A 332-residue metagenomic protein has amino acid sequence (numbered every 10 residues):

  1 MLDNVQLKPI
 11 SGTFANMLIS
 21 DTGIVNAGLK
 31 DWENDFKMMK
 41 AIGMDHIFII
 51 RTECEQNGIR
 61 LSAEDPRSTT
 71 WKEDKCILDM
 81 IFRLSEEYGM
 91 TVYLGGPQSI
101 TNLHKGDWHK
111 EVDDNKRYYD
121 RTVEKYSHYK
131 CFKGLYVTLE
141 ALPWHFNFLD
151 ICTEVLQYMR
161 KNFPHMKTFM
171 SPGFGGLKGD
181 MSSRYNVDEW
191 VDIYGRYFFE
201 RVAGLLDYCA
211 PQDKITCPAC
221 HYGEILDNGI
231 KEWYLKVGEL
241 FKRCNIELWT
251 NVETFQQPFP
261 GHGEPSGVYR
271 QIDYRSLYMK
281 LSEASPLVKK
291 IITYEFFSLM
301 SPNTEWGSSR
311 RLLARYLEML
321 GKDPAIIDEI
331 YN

Functional and structural regions predicted by a protein language model:
M1-I49, L61, Y129-F132, P324-N332: Mature N-terminal, pre-catalytic/accessory segment of carbohydrate-active enzymes
L7-F14, D45-F48, G89-Y93, C131-Y136 (+4 more regions): Structural preference for beta-strand elements that scaffold enzyme active sites
L29-I100, N147-M170, Y222-F241: Aromatic-lined substrate-binding rim segments of carbohydrate-active enzymes
D35, H46-F48, L206-H221, K236 (+1 more regions): Substrate-binding cleft of secreted/luminal carbohydrate-active enzymes
E55-D74, I100-E111, P260-G267, W306-S308: Surface-exposed, active-site-proximal loop segments in enzymatic domains
K72-Y88, D107-G134, I151, V155-Y158 (+4 more regions): An active-site-proximal structural segment forming one wall of the substrate-binding cleft that immediately precedes
P97-N102, Y118-F148, C209-Q212: Active-site groove signature of glycoside hydrolases
K130-P143, M170-F174, W190-D227, F296-L299: Aromatic- and acid-rich polysaccharide-binding/catalytic face of secreted or lumenal carbohydrate-active enzymes
